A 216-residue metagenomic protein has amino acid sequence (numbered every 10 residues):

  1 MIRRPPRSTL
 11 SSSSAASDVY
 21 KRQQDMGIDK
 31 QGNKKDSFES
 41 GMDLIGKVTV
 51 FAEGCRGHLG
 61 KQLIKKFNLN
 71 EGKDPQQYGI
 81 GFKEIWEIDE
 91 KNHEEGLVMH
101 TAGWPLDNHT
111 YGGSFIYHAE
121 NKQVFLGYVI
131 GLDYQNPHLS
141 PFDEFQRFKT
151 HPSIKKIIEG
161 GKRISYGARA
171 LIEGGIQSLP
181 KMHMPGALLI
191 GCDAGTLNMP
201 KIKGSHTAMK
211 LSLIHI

Functional and structural regions predicted by a protein language model:
M1-A16, Y20, I214-H215: Single conserved hydrophobic/aromatic residue that forms the stacking wall/gate of nucleotide- or nucleobase-binding
M1-I2, K30-K34, A168-G174: Short gly/ser/thr-rich secondary-structure transition/capping motifs
P5, T9, E39, E71 (+1 more regions): Alpha-helix N-cap/helix-initiation motif
S17-S153: Predominantly flavin-linked oxidoreductase catalytic cores and closely associated redox partners
T110, N136, P141-L213: FAD/FMN-dependent oxidoreductases across multiple families
